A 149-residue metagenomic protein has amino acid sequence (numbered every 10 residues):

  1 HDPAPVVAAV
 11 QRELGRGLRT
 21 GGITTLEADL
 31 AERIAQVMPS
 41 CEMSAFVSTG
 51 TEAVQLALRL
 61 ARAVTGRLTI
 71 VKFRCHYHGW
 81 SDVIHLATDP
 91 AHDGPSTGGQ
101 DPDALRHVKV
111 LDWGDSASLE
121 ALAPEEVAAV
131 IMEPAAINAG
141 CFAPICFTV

Functional and structural regions predicted by a protein language model:
H1-R67: Glycine-rich loop-to-alpha-helix module at the N-terminal edge of alpha/beta enzyme cores
A4-P5, R62-G66, L86-D93, C146-V149: A glycine- and small-aliphatic-rich helix-loop capping segment at beta-alpha/alpha-beta transitions that lines
T20, V47, F73, L111 (+1 more regions): Conserved residues at the C-terminal ends of beta-strands
L58-R59, S81-L86, F142: Short acidic, glycine/serine/threonine-rich loops at helix termini
T69-V71: Conserved beta-strand elements of the Class I
H76-A135: PLP-dependent aminotransferase-class I/II
P124-E126, F142-V149: Catalytic PLP-binding core of fold-type I/II PLP enzymes
A135-A143: Glycine-rich, proline-tolerant flexible connector loops at the mouths of alpha/beta enzymes
